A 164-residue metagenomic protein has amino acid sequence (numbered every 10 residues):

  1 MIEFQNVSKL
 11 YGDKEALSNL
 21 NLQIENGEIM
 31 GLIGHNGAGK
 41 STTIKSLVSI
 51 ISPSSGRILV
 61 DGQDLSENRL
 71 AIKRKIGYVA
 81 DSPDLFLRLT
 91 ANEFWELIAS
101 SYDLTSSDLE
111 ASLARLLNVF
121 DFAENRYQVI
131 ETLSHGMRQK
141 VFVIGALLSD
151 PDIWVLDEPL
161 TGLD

Functional and structural regions predicted by a protein language model:
G31, K45, R138-A146: ABC ATPase nucleotide-binding domain "signature" region
H35-G39: Walker A (P-loop) phosphate-binding loop of ABC-type ATPase nucleotide-binding domains
G56-E67, A71-I72: Conserved ABC transporter NBD signature motif
E96, S100, S107-N125: Conserved ABC ATPase "signature" region
V129-G136: Conserved ABC ATPase signature
L148-D152: A short, proline-enriched helix->beta-strand linker immediately N-terminal to the Walker B motif in ABC-type P-loop
W154-E158, L163: Catalytic Walker B motif of ABC-type/P-loop ATPase nucleotide-binding domains
